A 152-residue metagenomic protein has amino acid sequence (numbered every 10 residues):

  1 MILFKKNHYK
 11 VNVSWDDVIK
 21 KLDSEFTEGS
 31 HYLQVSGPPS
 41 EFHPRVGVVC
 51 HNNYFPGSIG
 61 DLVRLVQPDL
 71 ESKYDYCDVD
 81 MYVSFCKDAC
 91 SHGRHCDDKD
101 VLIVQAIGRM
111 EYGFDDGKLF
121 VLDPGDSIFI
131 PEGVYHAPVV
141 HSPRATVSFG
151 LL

Functional and structural regions predicted by a protein language model:
M1-F26: An N-terminal JmjN-like helical accessory module and its immediate linker preceding a catalytic domain
S24-D126, V134-L152: Active-site region of the double-stranded beta-helix
F129: Conserved beta-strand-loop-short alpha-helix elements that form and flank the Mn2+/Mg2+-coordinating active site
